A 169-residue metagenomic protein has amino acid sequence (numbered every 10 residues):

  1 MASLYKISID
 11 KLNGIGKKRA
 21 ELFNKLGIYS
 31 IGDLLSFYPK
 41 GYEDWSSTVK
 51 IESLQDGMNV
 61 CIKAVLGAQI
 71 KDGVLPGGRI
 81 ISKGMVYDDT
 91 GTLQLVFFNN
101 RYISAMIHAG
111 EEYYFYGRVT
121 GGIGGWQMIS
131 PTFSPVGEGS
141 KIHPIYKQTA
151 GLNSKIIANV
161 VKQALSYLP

Functional and structural regions predicted by a protein language model:
M1-N13: Long, highly charged, low-complexity intrinsically disordered interaction regions that mediate electrostatic DNA/RNA
M1-S3, C61-V74, R79: Intrinsically disordered, low-complexity N-terminal extensions of nucleic-acid-metabolism proteins
I7-D10, F23, V49, Y102: A structural connector/turn signal
F23-Y29: Patatin-like phospholipase
F37-G67: OB-fold nucleic-acid-binding modules
D72-P169: Upstream accessory/linker segments immediately N-terminal to the RecA-like ATPase cores of bacterial MutS and a subset
